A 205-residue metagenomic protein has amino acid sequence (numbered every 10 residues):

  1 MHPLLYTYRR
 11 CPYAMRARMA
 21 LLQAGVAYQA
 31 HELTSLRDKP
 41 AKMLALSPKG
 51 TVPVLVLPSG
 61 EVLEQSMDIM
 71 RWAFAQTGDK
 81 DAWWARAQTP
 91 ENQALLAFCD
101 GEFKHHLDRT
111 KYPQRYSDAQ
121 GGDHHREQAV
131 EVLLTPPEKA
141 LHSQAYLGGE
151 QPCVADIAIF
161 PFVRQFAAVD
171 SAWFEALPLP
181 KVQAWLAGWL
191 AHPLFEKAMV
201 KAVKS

Functional and structural regions predicted by a protein language model:
M1-E127, V132: GST-like domain detector, emphasizing the conserved glutathione-binding G-site in the N-terminal thioredoxin-like
A94-A187: GST-like fold's C-terminal all-alpha helical module
K181-S205: Long hydrophobic alpha-helical segments typical of transmembrane helices together with their membrane-interfacial
